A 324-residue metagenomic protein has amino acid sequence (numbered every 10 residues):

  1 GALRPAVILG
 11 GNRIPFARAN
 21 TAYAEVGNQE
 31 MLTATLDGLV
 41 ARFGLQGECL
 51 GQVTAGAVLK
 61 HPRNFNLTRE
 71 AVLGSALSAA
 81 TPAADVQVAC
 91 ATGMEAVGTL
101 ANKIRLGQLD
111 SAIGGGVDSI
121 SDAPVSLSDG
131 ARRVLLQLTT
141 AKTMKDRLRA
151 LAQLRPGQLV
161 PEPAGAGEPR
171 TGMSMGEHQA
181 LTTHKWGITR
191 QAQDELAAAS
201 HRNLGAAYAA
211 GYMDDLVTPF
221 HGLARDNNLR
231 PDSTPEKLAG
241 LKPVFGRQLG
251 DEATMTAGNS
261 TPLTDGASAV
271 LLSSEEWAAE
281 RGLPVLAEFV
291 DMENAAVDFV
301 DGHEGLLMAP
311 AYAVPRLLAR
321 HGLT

Functional and structural regions predicted by a protein language model:
G1-R63, L67-S75, P82, H178-R190 (+2 more regions): Conserved active-site "lid/cap" helical segment
R13-I14, A24-A34, R42, R155 (+2 more regions): N-terminal extracellular/periplasmic Venus flytrap/periplasmic-binding protein-like
E48-G56, A83-Q87, A112-G116, A192-A199 (+2 more regions): Beta-strand segments within the central parallel beta-sheet cores of soluble alpha/beta enzyme folds
A57-A112, L154-P156, R170-S174, D232-P262: Conserved catalytic cysteine-centered active-site region of acyl-thioester-dependent Claisen-condensing enzymes
V88-D118, S126, T183-Y212, A269-W277 (+1 more regions): Active-site-proximal alpha-helical scaffold in enzymes
S111-L181: Flexible glycine-/small-residue-enriched beta->alpha junction loops that bind anionic phosphate/pyrophosphate groups
E275-T324: Glycine- and Gly-Pro-enriched alpha-helical subdomains that act as flexible, kink-prone "lid/hinge" or packing modules
